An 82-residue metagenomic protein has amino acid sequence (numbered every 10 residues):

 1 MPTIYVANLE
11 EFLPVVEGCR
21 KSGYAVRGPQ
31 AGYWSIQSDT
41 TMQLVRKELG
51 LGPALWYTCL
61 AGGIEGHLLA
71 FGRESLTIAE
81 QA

Functional and structural regions predicted by a protein language model:
M1-Y5: Short glycine-/aliphatic-rich beta-strand segments at the starts of folded cytosolic domains
V6-S22: Short amphipathic alpha-helix segments
R20-G23, A61-G63: Short amphipathic beta-strand starts and helix->beta connectors
Y24-A25, H67: Residue-level detector of beta-strand structural context in well-folded domains
V26-Q30: Short beta-strand
A31-A82: Helix-rich interaction surfaces within compact, conserved domain-sized segments that mediate assembly or partner
